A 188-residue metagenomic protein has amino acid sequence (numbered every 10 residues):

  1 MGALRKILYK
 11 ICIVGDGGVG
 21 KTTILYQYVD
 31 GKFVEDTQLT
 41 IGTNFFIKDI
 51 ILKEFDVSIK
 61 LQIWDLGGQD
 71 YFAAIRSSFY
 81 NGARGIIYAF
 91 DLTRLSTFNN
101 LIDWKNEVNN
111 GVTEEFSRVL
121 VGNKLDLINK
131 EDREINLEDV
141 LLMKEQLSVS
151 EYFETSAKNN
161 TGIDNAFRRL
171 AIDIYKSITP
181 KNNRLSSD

Functional and structural regions predicted by a protein language model:
M1-D188: TRAFAC-class small GTPase G-domain
